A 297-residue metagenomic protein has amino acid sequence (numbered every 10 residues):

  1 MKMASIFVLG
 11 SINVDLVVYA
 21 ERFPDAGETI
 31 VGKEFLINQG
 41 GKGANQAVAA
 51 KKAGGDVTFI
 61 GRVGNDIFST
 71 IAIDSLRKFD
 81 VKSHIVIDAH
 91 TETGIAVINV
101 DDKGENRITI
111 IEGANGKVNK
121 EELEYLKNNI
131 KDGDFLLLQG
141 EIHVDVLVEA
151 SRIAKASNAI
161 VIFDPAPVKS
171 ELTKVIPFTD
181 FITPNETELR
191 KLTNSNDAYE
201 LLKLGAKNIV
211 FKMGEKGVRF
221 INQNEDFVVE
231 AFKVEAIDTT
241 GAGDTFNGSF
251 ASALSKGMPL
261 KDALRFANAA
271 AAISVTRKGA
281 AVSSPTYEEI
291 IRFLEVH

Functional and structural regions predicted by a protein language model:
M1-R62, I67-I73, K78, I237: Glycine-rich phosphate/adenosyl-contacting loop at the front of the ribokinase-like
M3-I6, S170, A198-H297: Conserved phosphate-binding/catalytic region of the ribokinase-like
I12, T187-E188, N224, E288: Alpha-helix/helix-capping structural signal
E28-T29, I37, K52-D134, R292-H297: Conserved N-terminal subdomain of the carbohydrate kinase-like
N129-K131, I176, K203: A short, aliphatic-rich alpha-helical micro-motif
F135-E200, E215-V218: Conserved beta-alpha-beta core of the PfkB/ribokinase-like small-molecule kinase fold
